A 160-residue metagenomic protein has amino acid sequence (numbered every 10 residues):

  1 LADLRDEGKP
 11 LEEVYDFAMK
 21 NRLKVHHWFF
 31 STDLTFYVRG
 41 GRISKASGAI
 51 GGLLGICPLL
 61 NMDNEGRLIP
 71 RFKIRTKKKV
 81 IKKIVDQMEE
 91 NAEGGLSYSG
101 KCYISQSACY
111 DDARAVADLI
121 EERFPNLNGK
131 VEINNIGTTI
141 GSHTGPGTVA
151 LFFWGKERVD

Functional and structural regions predicted by a protein language model:
A2-D160: Mixed-charge interfacial surface used for oligomerization/domain docking and macromolecular partner engagement
